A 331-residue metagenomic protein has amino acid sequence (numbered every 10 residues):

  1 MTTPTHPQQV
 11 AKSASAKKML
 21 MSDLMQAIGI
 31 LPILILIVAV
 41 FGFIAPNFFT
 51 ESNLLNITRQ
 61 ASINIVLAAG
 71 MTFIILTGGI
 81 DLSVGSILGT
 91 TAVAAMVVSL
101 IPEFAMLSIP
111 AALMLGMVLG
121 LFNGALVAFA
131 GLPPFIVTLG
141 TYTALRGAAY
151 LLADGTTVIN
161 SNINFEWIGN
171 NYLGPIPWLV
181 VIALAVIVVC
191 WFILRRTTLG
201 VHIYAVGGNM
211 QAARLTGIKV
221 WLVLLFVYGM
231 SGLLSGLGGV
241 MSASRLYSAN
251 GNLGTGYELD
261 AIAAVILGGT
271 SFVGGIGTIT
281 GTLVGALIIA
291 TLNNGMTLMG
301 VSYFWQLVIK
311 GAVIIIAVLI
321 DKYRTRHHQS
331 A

Functional and structural regions predicted by a protein language model:
M1-A39, F43, V188, L215-L222 (+1 more regions): Cytosolic-side transmembrane-helix boundaries in multi-pass membrane proteins
I30-G42, M71-T72, R146, I182-W191 (+4 more regions): Hydrophobic core segments of alpha-helical transmembrane domains in multi-pass membrane transport and ion-translocation
I35-P102, A125-L132, G269-I279, A312: Single transmembrane alpha-helix segments in multi-pass membrane proteins
Q60, P134, P175-I182, L224 (+2 more regions): Loop-to-transmembrane alpha-helix initiation sites
I65, A69, F73, S86 (+13 more regions): Hydrophobic positions within alpha-helical transmembrane segments of bacterial inner-membrane proteins
F104-A112, V118-N123, V127, G174-A249: Helix-loop-helix "hairpin" substructures at the membrane interface of multi-pass membrane proteins
A130, P134-T197, V223-F226, R245-G254 (+1 more regions): Transmembrane helix-bundle core of multi-pass membrane transporters and related energy-transducing complexes
S235, R245-G311: Transmembrane alpha-helical segments in multi-pass inner-membrane proteins
